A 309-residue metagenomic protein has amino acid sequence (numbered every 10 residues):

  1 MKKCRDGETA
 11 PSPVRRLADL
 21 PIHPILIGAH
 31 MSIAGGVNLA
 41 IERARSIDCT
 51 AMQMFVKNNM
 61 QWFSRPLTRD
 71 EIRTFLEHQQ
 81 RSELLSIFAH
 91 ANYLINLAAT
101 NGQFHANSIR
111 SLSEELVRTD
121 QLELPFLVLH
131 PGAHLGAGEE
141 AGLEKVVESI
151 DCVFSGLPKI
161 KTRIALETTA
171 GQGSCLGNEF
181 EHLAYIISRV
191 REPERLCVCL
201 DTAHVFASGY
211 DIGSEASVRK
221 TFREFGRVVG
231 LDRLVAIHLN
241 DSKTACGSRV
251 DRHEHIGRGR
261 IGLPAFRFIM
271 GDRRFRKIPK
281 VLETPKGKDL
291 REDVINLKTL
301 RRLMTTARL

Functional and structural regions predicted by a protein language model:
M1-A91, I95, A99-E114, T306-L309: N-terminal pre-domain/capping segments
H30-A34, K57-N59, A91-L94, G132-H134 (+4 more regions): Active-site beta-loop-alpha junctions enriched in small/polar residues
E42-C49, L67-F88, E115-E123, F154-K159 (+3 more regions): Acidic (Asp/Glu)-rich catalytic clusters
A44, H90, T119, L127 (+4 more regions): Conserved, mostly hydrophobic/aromatic
T50-V56, L85-A89, L196-T202, L231-K243: Non-cysteine beta-strand/loop elements that form the S-adenosyl-L-methionine
R81, L97-C197: Active-site acidic/histidine proton-transfer and metal-coordination neighborhood in alpha/beta enzyme cores
L176-A184, F206-K277, R291: Gly/Pro-rich active-site loop or hairpin
L290-T305: C-terminal helical cap(s) of enzyme catalytic domains, especially alpha/beta-barrels
